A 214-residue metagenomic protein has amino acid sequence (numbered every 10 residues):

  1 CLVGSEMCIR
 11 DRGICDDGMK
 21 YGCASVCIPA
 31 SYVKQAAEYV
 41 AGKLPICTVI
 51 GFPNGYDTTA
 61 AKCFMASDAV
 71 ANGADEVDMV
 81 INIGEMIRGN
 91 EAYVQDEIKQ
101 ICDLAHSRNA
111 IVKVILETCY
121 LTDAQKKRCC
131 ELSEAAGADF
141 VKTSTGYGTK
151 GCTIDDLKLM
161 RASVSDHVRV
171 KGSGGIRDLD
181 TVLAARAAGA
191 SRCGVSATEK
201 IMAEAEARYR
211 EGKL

Functional and structural regions predicted by a protein language model:
C1-G4, C8-I9: Single conserved hydrophobic/aromatic residue that forms the stacking wall/gate of nucleotide- or nucleobase-binding
E6, C23-S31, G55, A66 (+5 more regions): Catalytic beta/alpha-barrel core
M19-G22, I50-A60, I81-V94, Y209-L214: Glycine-rich tight-turn/loop motif centered on a GG-T
K20-E76: Active-site cofactor/substrate anionic-group-binding motifs, chiefly glycine- and Lys/Arg-rich phosphate-binding loops
A30-N54, G89-K113, Y120, A135 (+2 more regions): Alpha-helix-loop-beta-strand connector modules within alpha/beta enzyme cores
A36, A69, V114, V141 (+2 more regions): Conserved, mostly hydrophobic/aromatic
T48-F52, A71-M86, A135-G151, G172-Y209: Glycine-rich phosphate-binding active-site loops on the catalytic face of alpha/beta enzymes
D57-D68, L121-L132, D155, R161 (+3 more regions): Catalytic cores of alpha/beta
